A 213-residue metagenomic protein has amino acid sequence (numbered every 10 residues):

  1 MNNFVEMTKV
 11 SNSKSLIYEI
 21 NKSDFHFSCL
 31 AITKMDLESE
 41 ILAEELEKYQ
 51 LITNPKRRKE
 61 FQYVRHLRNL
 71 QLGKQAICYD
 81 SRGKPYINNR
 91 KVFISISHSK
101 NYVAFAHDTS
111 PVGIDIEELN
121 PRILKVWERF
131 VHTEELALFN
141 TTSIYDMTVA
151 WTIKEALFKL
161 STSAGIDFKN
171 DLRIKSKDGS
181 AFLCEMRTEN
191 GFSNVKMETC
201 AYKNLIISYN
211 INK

Functional and structural regions predicted by a protein language model:
M1-K213: Core catalytic alpha/beta fold that binds nucleotide/phospho-ligands
